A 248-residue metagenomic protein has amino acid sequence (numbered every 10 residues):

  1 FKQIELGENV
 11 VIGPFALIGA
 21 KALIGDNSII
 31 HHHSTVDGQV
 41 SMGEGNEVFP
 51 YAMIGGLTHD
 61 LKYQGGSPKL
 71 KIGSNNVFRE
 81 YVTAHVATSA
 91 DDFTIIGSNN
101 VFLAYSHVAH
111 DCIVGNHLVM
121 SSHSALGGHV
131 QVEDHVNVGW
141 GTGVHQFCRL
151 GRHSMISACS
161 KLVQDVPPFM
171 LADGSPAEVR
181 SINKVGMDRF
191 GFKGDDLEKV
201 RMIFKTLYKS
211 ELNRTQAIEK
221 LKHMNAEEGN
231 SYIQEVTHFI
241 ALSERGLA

Functional and structural regions predicted by a protein language model:
F1-E178: Structural signal for interior beta-strand "rungs" in well-ordered beta-sheet cores of soluble enzyme domains
K2, E8-N9, G45, Y51 (+5 more regions): Terminal amphipathic alpha-helical/low-complexity segments used for targeting or macromolecular assembly
